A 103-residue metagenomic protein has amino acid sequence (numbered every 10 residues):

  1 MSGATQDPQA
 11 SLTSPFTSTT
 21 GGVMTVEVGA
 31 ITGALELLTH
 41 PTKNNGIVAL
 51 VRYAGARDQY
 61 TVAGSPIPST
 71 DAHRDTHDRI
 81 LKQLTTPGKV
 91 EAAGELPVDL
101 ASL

Functional and structural regions predicted by a protein language model:
M1-E36: Negatively charged, low-complexity tracts enriched in Asp/Glu with abundant Ser/Thr
M1-S2, N44, R52: Surface-exposed, beta-sheet-biased, low-hydrophobicity segments with strongly acidic/polar composition
S18, T42, Y53: Acidic surface patches and DE-rich sequence motifs
G21, V26-G29, Y60, D78 (+1 more regions): Residue-level marker of intrinsically disordered, low-complexity segments enriched for small/polar residues
T25-G33, A63-S69, H73: Compact, well-ordered interaction domains used in eukaryotic information-processing assemblies
I31-I47, R57, Q83-L84, K89 (+1 more regions): A structural signal for beta-rich interaction modules in eukaryotic proteins
I47-T70: Intrinsically disordered, low-complexity regulatory segments enriched in Ser/Thr/Pro and charged residues
P66-L103: Mixed-charge, Lys/Arg-enriched low-complexity segments
